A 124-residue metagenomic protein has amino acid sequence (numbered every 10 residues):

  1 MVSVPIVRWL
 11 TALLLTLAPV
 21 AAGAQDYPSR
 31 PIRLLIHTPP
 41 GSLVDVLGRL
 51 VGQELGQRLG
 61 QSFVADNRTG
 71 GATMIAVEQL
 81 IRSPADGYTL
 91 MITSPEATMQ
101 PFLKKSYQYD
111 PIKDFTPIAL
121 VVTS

Functional and structural regions predicted by a protein language model:
M1-L13: Bacterial N-terminal signal peptides that target proteins for export
L17-A21: N-terminal signal peptide c-region/cleavage motif recognized by signal peptidases
G23-T116: N-terminal (or domain-start) structured segment
T116-S124: A conserved helix-loop-strand patch within extracytoplasmic ligand-binding domains of the periplasmic binding
